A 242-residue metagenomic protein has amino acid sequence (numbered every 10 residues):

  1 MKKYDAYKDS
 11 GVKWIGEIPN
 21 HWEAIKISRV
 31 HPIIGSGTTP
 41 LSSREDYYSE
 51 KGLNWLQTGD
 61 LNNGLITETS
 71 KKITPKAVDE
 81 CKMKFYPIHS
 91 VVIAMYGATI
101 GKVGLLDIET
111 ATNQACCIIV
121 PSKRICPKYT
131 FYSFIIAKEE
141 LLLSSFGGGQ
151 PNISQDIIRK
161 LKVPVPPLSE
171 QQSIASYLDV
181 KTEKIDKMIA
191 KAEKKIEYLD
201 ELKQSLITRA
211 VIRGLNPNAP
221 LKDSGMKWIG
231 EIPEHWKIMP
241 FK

Functional and structural regions predicted by a protein language model:
M1-I18, E183-I232: Short amphipathic coiled-coil heptad-repeat segments
K8, P40-Y48, G147, P220-S224: Short coil/turn segments at secondary-structure boundaries
K8-T38, K160, P164, L168 (+1 more regions): Non-catalytic DNA-recognition/assembly elements of restriction-modification systems
S10-G11, S28-D46, G59-I88, D107 (+1 more regions): Sequence-specific dsDNA recognition surfaces
E23-I25, R159-D200, E234-F241: Amphipathic alpha-helical segments
Q57-T58, E68-I135, G147, S154-D156: A short beta-sheet element
F134-K138, L142, D186: Short amphipathic alpha-helical signal-transduction/dimerization elements
